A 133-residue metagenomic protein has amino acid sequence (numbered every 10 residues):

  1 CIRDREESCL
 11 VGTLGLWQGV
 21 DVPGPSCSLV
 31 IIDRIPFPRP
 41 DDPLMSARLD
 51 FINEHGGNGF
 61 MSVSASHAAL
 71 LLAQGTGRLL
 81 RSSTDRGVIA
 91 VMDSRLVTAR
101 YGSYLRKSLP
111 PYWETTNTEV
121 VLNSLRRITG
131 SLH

Functional and structural regions predicted by a protein language model:
R3-H133: ASCE RecA-like P-loop NTPase motor cores that couple ATP hydrolysis to mechanical translocation on nucleic acids
